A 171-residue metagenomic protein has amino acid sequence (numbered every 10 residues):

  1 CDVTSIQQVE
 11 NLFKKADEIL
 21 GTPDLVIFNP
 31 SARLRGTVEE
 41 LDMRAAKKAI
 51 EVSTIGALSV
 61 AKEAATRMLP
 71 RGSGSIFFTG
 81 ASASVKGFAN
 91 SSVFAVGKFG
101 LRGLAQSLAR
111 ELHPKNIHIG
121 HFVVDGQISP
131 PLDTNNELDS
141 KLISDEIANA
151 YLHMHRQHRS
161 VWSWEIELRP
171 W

Functional and structural regions predicted by a protein language model:
C1-L12, M43: The beta1-alpha1 cofactor-binding region of Rossmann-like NAD(H)/NADP(H)-dependent oxidoreductases
T22-P23, T37, M68-A81, P114-I117: Active-site loop of short-chain dehydrogenase/reductase
N29-R35: Conserved NAD(P)H cofactor-binding loop of Rossmann-fold oxidoreductase domains
T37-V38, A45-I50: Substrate-binding pocket helix/loop in short-chain dehydrogenase/reductase
A61-K62, Q106: A short, exposed helix-loop element centered on a Lys and neighboring polar residues
S75-G100, Q106, R110-H113: Catalytic loop of short-chain dehydrogenase/reductase
P114-P130, T134-W171: C-terminal helical subdomain
